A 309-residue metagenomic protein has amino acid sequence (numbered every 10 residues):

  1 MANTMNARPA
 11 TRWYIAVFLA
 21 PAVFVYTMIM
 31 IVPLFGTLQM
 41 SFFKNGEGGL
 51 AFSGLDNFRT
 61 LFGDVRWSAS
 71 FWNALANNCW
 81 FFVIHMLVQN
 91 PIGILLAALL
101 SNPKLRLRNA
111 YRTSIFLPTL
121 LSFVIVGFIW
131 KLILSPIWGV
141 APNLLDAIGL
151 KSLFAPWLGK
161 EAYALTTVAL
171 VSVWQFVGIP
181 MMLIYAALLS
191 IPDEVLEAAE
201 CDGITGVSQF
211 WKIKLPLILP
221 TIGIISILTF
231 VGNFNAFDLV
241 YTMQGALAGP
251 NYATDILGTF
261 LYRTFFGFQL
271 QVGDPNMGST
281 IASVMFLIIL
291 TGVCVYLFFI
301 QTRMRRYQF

Functional and structural regions predicted by a protein language model:
M1-M5: Gram-positive cell-envelope targeting signals
A7-F309: A structural signal for multi-pass alpha-helical bundles of membrane permease subunits that mediate small-molecule
